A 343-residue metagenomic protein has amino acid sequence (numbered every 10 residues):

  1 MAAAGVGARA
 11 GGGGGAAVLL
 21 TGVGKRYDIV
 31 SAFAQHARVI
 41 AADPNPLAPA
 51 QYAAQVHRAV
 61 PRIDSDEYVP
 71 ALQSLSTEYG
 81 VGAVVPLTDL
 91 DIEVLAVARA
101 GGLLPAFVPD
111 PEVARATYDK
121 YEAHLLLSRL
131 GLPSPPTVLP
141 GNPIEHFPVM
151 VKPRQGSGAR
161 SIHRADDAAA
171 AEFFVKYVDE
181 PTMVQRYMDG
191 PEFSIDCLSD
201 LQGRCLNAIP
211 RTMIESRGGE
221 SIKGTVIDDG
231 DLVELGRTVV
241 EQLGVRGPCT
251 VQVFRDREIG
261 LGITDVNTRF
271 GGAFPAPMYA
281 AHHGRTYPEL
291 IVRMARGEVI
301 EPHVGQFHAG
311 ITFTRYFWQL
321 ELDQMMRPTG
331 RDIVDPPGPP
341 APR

Functional and structural regions predicted by a protein language model:
M1-P109: ATP-binding N-terminal substructure of ATP-dependent carboxylate-amine bond-forming enzymes
G12, R58, Y79, D228-R343: ATP-dependent carboxylate activation and anion-phosphoryl transfer catalytic cores that bind Mg-ATP to form
A16, P135, F147-V149, R160 (+4 more regions): Change "...and in nucleic-acid phosphodiester-cleaving endonucleases..." to "...and in nucleic-acid processing enzymes
T21, A42, V151, Q185 (+2 more regions): Active-site flanking residues adjacent to catalytic metal/cofactor-binding acidic residues
P49-Q55, E67-P70, R115-E122, S161-I162 (+1 more regions): Short, charged, surface-exposed secondary-structure boundary motifs
L103, V113-D189, D200-R204, G230: Active-site nucleotide/adenylate-binding loops and adjacent lid/helix of ATP-dependent enzymes
D166-G244, F254-G262: Phosphate-binding site of ATP-dependent enzymes
